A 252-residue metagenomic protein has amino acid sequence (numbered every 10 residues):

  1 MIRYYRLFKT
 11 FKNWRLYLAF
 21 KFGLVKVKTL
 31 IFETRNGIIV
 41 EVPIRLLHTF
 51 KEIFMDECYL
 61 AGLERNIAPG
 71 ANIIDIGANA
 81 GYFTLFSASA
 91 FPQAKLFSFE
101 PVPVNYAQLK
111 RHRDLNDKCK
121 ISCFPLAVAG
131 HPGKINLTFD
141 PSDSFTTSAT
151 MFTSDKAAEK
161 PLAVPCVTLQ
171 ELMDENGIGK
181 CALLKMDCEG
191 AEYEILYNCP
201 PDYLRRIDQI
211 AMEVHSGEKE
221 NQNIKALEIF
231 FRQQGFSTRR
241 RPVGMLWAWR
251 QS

Functional and structural regions predicted by a protein language model:
M1-S252: Phosphate/nucleotide-binding beta-alpha loop and adjacent structural elements of enzyme active sites
